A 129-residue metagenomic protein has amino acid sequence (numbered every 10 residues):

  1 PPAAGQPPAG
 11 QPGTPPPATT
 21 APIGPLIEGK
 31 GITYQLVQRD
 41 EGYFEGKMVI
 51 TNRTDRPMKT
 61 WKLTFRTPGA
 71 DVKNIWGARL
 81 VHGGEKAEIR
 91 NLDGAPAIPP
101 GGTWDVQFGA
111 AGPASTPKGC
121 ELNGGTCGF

Functional and structural regions predicted by a protein language model:
P1-Y43, D55-P57, H82, E88-N91 (+3 more regions): Membrane engagement elements in two modes
I32, G46, W61-L63, W104-V106: Hydrophobic residues positioned within well-ordered beta-strands of beta-sheet architectures
V49-T54: Asparagine-centered strand-capping/turn motif at beta-strand->loop junctions
K59-G83, N123-G124: Short acidic, flexible loop segments centered on an aromatic residue
A78-R79, V106, A110: Small-side-chain structural scaffolding
A97-F108: Short Pro-Gly-centered flexible turn/kink motifs
